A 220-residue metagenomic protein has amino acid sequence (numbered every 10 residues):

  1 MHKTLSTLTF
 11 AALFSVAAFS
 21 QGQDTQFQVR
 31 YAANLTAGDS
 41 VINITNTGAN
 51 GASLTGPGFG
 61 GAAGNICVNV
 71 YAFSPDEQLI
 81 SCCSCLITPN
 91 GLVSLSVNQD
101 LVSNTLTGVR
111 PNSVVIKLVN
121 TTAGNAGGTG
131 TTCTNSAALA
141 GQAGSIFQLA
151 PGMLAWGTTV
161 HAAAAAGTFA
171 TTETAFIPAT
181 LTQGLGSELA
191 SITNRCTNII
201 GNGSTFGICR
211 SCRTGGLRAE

Functional and structural regions predicted by a protein language model:
M1-G22: Sec-dependent, cleavable N-terminal signal peptides
F19-E220: Gly/Pro-rich, tryptophan- and cysteine-flecked surface segments typical of secreted/extracellular proteins
